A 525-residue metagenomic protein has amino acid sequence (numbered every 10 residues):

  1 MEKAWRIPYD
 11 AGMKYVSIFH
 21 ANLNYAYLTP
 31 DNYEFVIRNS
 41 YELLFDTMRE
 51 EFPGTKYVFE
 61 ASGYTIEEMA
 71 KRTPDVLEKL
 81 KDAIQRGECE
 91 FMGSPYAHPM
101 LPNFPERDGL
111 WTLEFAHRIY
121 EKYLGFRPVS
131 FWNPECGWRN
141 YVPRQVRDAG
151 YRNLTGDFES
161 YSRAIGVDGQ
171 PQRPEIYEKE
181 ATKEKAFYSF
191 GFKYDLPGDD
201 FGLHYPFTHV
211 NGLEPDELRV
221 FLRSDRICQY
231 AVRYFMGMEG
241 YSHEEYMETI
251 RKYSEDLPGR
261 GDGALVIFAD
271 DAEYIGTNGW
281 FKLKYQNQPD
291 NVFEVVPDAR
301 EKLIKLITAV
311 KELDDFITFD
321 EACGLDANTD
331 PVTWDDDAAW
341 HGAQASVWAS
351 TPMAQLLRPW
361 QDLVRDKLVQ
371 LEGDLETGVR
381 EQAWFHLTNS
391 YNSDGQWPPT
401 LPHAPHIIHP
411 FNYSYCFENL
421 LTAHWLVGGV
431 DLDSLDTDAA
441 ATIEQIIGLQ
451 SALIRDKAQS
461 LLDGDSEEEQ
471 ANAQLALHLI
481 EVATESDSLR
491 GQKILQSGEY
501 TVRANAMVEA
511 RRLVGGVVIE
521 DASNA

Functional and structural regions predicted by a protein language model:
M1-Y9, S486-L489, K493-I494, E509-V517: N-terminal amphipathic/basic-hydrophobic helices that include classical n-h-c signal peptides and signal-anchor
E2-S130, C136-L222, I227-C228, E244-D262 (+2 more regions): Catalytic alpha-helical scaffold of carbohydrate-active enzymes acting on polysaccharides/glycoconjugates
D10-N39, I176, F192, P206-V210 (+4 more regions): Active-site and substrate-binding clefts of carbohydrate-active enzymes
V129-P134, I317-E321: Aromatic-lined carbohydrate-recognition surfaces of secreted/lumenal glycan-active proteins
G373-L375, L432, L462-A473, T484-Y500 (+1 more regions): Charged, low-complexity interaction regions
Y391, H424, A458, I480 (+2 more regions): A structural signal for well-ordered alpha-helices, especially hydrophobic packing surfaces of coiled-coils
